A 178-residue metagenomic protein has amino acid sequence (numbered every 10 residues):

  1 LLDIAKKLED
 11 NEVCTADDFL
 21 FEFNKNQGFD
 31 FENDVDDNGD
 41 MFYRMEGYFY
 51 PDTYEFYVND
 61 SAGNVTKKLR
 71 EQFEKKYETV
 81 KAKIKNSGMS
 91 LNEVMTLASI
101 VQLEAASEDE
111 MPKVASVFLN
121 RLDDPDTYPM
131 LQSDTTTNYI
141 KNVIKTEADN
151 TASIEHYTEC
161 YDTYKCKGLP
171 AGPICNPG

Functional and structural regions predicted by a protein language model:
L1-L2, F21-G28: Acidic helix-start/capping segments at beta-turn-to-alpha-helix junctions
L1-N11: Membrane-embedded segments
V13-C14, Q27-G178: Bacterial extracytoplasmic/cell-wall-associated proteins, especially those involved in peptidoglycan
V13-F23: Short, well-structured active-site flanking segments
